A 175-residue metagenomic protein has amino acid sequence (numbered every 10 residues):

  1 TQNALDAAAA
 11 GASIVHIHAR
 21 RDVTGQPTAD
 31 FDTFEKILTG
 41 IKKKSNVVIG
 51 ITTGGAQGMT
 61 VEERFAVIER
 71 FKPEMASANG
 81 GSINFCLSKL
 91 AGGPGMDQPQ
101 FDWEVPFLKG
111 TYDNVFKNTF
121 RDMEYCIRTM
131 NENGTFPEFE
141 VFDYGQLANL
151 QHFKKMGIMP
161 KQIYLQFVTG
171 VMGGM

Functional and structural regions predicted by a protein language model:
T1-G11, A19: Conserved N-terminal beta1-alpha1 strand-loop-helix module at the mouth
T1-Q2, Q57-F71, Y144-F153: Catalytic cores of alpha/beta
T1-Q2, T52-V61, Y112-K117, M172-G174: Active-site mouth loops of central-metabolism enzymes
A9-A12, N46, P73: A structural motif
A12-D22, I49-T53, F139-E140: Short beta-strand segments at enzyme active-site cores
S13-I37, V168-V171: Glycine-rich, proline-tolerant flexible connector loops at the mouths of alpha/beta enzymes
G25-I51, C126, M130-E132: Alpha-helix-loop-beta-strand connector modules within alpha/beta enzyme cores
M75-M175: Catalytic alpha/beta core domains of metabolic enzymes, predominantly
